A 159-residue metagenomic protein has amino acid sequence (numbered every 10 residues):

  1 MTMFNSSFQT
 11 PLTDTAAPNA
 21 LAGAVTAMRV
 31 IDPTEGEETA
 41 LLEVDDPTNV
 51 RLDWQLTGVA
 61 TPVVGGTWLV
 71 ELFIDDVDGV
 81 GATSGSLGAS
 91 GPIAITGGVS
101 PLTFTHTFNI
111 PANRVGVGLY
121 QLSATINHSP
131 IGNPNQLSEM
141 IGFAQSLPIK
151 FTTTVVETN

Functional and structural regions predicted by a protein language model:
M3-T26, G91-I95, N109-P111, H128-N159: Short beta-strand elements
R29-V59, V63-G65: Contiguous beta-strand segments within globular domains
T34-T39, S86-P92, T105-N109: Short structured motifs
V44-P47, G97-P101: Solvent-exposed, conformationally flexible loop/turn segments
T48-D53, T67-D75, F104-T152: Internal, hydrophobic beta-strand segments that form the core of beta-sheet-rich folds
G65-V70, S86-S90: "Short basic amphipathic alpha-helical interaction patches in structured regions
V77-G79: Long amphipathic alpha-helical protein-interaction segments
G81-S100: Solvent-exposed serine/threonine-rich low-complexity stretches and specific carbohydrate-binding patches
